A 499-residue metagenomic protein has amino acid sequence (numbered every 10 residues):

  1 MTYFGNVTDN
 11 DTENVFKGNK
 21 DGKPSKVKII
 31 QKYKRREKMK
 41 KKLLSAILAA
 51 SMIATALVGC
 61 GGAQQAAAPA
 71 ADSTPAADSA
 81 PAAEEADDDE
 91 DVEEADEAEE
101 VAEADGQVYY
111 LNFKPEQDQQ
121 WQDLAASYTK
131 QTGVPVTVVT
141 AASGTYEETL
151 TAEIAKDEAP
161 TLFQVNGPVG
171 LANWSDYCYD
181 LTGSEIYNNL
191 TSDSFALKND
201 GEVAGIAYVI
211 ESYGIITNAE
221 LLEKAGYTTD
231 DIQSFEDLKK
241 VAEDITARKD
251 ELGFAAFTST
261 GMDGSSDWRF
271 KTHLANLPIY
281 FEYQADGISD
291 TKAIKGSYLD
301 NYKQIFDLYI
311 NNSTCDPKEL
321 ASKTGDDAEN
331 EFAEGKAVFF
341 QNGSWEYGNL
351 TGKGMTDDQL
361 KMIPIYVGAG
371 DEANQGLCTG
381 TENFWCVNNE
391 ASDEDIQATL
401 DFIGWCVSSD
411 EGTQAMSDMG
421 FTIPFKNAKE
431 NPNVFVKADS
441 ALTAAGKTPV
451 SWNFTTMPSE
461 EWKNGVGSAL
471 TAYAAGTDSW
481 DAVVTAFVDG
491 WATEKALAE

Functional and structural regions predicted by a protein language model:
A46, C60-G170, A321, A369-E372 (+5 more regions): Conserved N-terminal structural module of periplasmic/extracytoplasmic solute-binding proteins
E93-A102, N166-I216, R269, H273-A275 (+1 more regions): Hinge/lid segment of periplasmic solute-binding proteins
A126, Q131, A225, T314 (+1 more regions): Extracytoplasmic/periplasmic substrate-recognition and gating elements
S127-S192, A204, E220-G226, Q233 (+1 more regions): Extracytoplasmic "Venus flytrap"/periplasmic binding protein-like
E153, P160-T161, Y187-L222, G253-A255 (+2 more regions): A structural signal for short loop-to-beta-strand junctions that line the ligand-binding cleft of periplasmic/secreted
A204-Y208, Y213, K239-T291, A337: Extracytoplasmic/periplasmic solute-binding protein
E223, A247, D410-T413, E430 (+1 more regions): Conserved C-terminal helix/tail region of periplasmic/extracytoplasmic solute-binding proteins
A242-E243, S289-A321: Glycine-centered hinge/linker elements that transmit conformational signals in sensory and ligand-binding systems
